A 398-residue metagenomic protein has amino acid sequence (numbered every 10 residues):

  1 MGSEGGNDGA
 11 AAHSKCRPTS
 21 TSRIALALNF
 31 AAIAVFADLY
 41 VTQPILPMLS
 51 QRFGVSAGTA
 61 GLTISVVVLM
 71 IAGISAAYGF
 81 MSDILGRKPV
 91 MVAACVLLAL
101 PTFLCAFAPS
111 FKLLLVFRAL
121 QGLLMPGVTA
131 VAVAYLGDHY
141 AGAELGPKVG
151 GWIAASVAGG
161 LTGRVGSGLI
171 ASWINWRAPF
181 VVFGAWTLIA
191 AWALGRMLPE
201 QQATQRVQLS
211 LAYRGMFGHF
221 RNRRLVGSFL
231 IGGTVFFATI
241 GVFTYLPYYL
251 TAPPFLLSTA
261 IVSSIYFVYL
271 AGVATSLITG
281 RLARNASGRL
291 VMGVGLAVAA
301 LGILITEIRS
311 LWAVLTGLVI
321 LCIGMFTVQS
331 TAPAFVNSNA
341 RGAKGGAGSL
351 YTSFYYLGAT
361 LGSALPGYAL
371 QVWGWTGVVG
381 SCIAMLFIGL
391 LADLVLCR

Functional and structural regions predicted by a protein language model:
G9-P18, P199-F229: Juxtamembrane intracellular "pre-TM" segments in multi-pass secondary transporters
G54, G86, F107-L113, A141 (+1 more regions): Helix-breaking motifs and short loop linkers at transmembrane-helix boundaries and internal kinks in secondary membrane
G73-K112: Conserved MFS/SLC helix-loop-helix module at the cytosolic interface between two early adjacent transmembrane helices
S75-G86, A274-S287, L370: Helix-to-loop junctions at the C-terminal end of transmembrane segments in multipass secondary transporters
P101, K112-L120, W312-I320: Paired small-residue
L113, G142-A143, P147-L198: Helix-loop-helix hairpin linking two adjacent transmembrane segments in secondary transporters
F117-A158: Cytoplasmic helix-loop-helix junction between adjacent transmembrane helices in 12-TM secondary transporters
R289-A332: C-terminal transmembrane helical hairpin of 12-TM major facilitator-type secondary transporters
